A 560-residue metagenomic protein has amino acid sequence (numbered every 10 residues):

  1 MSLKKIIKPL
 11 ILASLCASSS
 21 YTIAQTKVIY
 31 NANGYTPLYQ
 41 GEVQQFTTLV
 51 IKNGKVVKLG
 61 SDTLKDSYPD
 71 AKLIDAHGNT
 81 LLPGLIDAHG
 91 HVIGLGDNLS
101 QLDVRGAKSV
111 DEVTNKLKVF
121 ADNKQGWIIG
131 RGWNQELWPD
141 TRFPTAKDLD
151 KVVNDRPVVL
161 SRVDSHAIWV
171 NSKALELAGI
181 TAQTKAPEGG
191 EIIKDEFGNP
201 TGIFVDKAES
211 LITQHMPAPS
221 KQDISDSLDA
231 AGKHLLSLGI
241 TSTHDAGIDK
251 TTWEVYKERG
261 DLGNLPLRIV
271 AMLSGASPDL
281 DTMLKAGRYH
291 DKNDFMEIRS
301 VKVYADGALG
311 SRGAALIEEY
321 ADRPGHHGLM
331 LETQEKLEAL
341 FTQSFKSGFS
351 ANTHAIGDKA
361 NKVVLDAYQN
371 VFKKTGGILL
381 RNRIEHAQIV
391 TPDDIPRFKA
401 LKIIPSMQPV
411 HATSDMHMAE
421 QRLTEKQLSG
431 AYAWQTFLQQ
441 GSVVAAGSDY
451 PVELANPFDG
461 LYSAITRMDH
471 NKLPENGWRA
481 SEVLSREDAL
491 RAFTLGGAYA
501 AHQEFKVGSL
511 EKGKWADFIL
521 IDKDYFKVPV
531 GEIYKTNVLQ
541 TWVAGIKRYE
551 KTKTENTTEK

Functional and structural regions predicted by a protein language model:
S2-I23: Gram-negative bacterial Sec-dependent N-terminal signal peptides
T26-Y30, P37, G41-L284, R299 (+7 more regions): Divalent metal-binding segments
A88, L401, A516: An anion/phosphate-binding loop that grips the pyrophosphate of nucleotide cofactors and donors
D226, T342-A351, I356-N382, H386-A387 (+4 more regions): His/Asp/Glu-enriched, well-ordered alpha-helical/loop segment that forms or immediately abuts the divalent-metal
Y289-H290, P529-I533: Short proline/glycine-enriched turn/loop segments at secondary-structure junctions
D291, K399-K402: Structural alpha-helical segments in enzyme catalytic/regulatory domains
F295-G313, K402-T413: Non-cysteine beta-strand/loop elements that form the S-adenosyl-L-methionine
E550-K560: Extracellular/periplasmic ectodomains of large secreted or surface enzymes and adhesion receptors
